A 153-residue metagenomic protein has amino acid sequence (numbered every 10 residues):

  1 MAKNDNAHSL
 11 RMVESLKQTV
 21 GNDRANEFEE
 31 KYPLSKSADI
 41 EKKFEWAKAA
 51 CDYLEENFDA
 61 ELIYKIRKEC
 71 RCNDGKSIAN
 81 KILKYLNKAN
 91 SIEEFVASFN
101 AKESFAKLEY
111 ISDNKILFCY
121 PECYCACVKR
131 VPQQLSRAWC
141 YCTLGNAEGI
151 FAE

Functional and structural regions predicted by a protein language model:
M1-L135: N-terminal accessory segment detector
R137-A152: Active-site helix/loop of acyl-thioester processing domains in fatty-acid/polyketide metabolism, spanning hotdog-fold
